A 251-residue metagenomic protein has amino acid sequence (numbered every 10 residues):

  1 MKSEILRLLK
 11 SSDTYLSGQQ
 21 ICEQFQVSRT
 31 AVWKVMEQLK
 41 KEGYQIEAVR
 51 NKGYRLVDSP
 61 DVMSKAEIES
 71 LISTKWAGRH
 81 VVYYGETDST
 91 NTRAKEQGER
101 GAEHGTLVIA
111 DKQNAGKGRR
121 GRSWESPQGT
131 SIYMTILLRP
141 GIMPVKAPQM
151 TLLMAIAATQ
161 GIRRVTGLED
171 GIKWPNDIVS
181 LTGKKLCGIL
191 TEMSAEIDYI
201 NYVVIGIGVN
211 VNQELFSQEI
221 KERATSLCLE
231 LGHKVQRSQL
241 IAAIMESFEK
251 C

Functional and structural regions predicted by a protein language model:
M1-V27, E37, K41-E42, M143-K146 (+2 more regions): Long, positively charged amphipathic alpha-helical accessory segments at protein N-termini or as interdomain linkers
K2-R163: N-terminal lobe of the biotin/lipoate ligase/transferase fold
E47-V49, K173, E192: Solvent-exposed beta-strand sheet faces enriched in polar/charged residues
G85, I172-W174: Short loop/edge segments at beta-strand edges and connector loops that shape dinucleotide/nucleotide cofactor-binding
E103, P127-S131, K173, K184 (+1 more regions): Short connector loops at helix/strand junctions that flank enzyme active sites, especially segments positioning acidic
